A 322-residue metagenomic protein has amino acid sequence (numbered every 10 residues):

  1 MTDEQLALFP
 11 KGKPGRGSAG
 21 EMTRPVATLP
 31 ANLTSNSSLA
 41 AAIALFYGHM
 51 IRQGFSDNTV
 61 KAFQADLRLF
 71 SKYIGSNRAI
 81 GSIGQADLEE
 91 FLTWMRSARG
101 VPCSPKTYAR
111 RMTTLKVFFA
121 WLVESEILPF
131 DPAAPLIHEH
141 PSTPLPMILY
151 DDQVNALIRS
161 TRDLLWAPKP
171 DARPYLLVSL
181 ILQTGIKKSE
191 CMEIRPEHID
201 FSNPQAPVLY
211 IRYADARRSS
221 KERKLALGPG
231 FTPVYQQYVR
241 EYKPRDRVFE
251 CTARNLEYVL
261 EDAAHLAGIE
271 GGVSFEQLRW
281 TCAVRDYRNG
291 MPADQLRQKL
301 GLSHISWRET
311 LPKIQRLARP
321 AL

Functional and structural regions predicted by a protein language model:
V26-N32, A44-L145, L164-W166: N-terminal core-binding DNA-recognition domain of tyrosine recombinases/integrases
V60, L115, L177-V178, G185 (+2 more regions): Alpha-helix N-cap/helix-start motif at helix boundaries, enriched for small hydrophobics
L128, P141-R159, R218-P229: DNA breakage-rejoining catalytic core of tyrosine-based enzymes
I148, L300-L322: Catalytic-site neighborhood detector that most strongly recognizes the C-terminal catalytic loop/helix of tyrosine
A156-K188: Basic, Lys/Arg- and aromatic-enriched nucleic-acid-binding interface segment
A172-R173, A253, E270-G290, L300 (+1 more regions): Short basic/aromatic active-site micro-motif
E193-F231: Conserved tyrosine-mediated DNA breakage-rejoining catalytic core shared by Y-recombinases
A226-E270, C282: Active-site/catalytic core of tyrosine-dependent DNA strand-transfer enzymes
